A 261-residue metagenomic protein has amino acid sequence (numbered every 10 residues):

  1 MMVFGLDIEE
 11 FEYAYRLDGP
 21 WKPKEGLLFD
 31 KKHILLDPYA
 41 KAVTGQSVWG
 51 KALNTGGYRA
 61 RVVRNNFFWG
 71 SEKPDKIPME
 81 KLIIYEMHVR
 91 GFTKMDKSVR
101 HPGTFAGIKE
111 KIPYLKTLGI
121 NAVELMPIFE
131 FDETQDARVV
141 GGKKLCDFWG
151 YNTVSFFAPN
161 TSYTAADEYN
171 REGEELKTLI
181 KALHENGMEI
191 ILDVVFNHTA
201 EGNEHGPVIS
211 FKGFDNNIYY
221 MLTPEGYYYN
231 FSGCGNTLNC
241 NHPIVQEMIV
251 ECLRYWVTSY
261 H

Functional and structural regions predicted by a protein language model:
M1, F67-E72, I108-P113: Short alpha-helical segments and helix-capping/turn motifs at coil-helix boundaries
M1-I8, T164, T178: Signal that preferentially marks extracellular ectodomain short beta-strand elements of beta-sandwich modules
G5-E86, T93-R100: The feature marks proteins involved in alpha-glucan
H88-H261: Substrate-binding/active-site clefts of carbohydrate-active enzymes
